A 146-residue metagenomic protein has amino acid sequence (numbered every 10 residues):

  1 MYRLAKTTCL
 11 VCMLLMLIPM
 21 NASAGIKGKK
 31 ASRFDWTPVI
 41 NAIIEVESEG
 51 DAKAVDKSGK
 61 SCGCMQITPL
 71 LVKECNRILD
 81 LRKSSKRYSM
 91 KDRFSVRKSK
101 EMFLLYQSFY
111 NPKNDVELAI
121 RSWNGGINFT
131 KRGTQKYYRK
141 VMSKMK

Functional and structural regions predicted by a protein language model:
M1-C9: Bacterial N-terminal signal peptides that target proteins for export
C9-P19: Bacterial N-terminal signal peptides
A22-A24: Boundary at the C-terminal end of the N-terminal hydrophobic targeting segment
K27-K30: Non-transmembrane "mature" sequence context
S32-W36, S58-K60, K113-V116: Extracellular/periplasmic catalytic domains that process cell-envelope and extracellular macromolecules
F34-D51, I67, F103, L118-G126: Short, functionally critical alpha-helical segments immediately adjacent to catalytic or ligand/cofactor-binding
V39-L81: Secreted/periplasmic proteins that engage bacterial cell-wall peptidoglycan
P69-T130, Q135-K146: Alpha-helical segment that forms one wall of the substrate-binding/catalytic cleft in peptidoglycan-active domains
